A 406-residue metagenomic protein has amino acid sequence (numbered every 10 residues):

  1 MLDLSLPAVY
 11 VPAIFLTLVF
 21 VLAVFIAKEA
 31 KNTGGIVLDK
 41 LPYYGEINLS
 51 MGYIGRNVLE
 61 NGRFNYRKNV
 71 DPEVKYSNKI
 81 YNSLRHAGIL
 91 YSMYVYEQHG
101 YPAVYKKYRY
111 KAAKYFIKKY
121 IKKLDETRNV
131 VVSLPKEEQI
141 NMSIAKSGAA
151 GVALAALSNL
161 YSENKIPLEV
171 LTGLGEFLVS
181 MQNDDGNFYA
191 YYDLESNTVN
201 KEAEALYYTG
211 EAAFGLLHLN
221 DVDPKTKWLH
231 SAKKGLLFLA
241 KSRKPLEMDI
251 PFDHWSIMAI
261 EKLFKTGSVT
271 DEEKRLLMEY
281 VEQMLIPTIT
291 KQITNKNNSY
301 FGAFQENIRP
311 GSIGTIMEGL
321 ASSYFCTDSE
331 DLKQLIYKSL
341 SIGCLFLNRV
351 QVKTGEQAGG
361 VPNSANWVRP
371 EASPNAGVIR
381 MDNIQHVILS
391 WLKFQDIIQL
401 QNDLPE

Functional and structural regions predicted by a protein language model:
L4-E46, L276-P287, K291-E406: Terminal, non-catalytic domain-edge segments
F20-R85, A103-S133, L168-F188, I293 (+3 more regions): Low-complexity, Ser/Thr/Pro/Gly-enriched N-terminal "stalk/linker" regions
A27-L41, A87-V104, G151-I166, E211-P224 (+3 more regions): Well-ordered alpha-helical scaffold segments within catalytic/enzyme domains
D39, D71-A87, P102, R128-A150 (+8 more regions): Solvent-exposed loop and edge beta-strand segments that line ligand/cofactor-binding and catalytic clefts
Y44-G55, L90, Y94, K106-Y120 (+12 more regions): Hydrophobic core segments within long, regular secondary-structure runs in both alpha- and beta-rich folds
V58, G100, Y120-K123, Q182 (+10 more regions): Alpha-helical junction/boundary sensor with strong preference for TPR arrays
A155-E163, V170-L206, G210-V222, K241-K244: Active-site lining segments of carbohydrate-active enzymes
